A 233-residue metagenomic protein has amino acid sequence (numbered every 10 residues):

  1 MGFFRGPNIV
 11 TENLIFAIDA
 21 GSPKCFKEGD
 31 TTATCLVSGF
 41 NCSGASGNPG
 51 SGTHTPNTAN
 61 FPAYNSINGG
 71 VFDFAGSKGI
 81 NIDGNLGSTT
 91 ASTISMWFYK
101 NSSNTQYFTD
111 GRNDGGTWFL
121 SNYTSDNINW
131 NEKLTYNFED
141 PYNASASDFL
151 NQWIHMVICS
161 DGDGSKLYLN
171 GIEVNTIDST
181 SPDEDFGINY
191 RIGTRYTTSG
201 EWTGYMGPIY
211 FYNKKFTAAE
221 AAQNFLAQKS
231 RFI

Functional and structural regions predicted by a protein language model:
M1, K133-T135, Y142, D185-G207: Extracellular glycan-interaction patches encoded by glycine-rich segments
F3-F4, I9-K27, S92-S102, H155 (+3 more regions): Extracellular, beta-strand-rich glycan-interacting domains
E28-G29, T34-P56, N68, D73-N131 (+4 more regions): Extracellular glycan-recognition modules
I82-N85, Y142-D148, S179-S181: Beta-strand-rich interaction surfaces with strong enrichment in secreted/lumenal proteins
A91, W97, A146-V157, D185-G187: Trp-centered recognition loops
G116-W118, N137-N143, I172-I177: Surface-exposed loop/edge segments in extracytoplasmic proteins
W130-H155: Short, aromatic/His-centered strand-loop micro-motif at the edge of beta-sheets
L169-Y190: Short, solvent-exposed beta-strand-to-loop segments that form ligand-recognition rims of beta-rich domains
